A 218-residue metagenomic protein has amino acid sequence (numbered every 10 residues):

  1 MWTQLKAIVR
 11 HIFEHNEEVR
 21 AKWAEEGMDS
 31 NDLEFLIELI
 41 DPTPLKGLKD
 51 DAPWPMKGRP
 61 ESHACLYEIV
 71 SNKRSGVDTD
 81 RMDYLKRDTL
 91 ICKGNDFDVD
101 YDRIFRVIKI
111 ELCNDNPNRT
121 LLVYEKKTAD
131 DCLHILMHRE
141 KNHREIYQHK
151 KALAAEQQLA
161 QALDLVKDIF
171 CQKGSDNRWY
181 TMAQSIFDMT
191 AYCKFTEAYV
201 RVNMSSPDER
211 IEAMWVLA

Functional and structural regions predicted by a protein language model:
W2-A218: Sequence-structural signature of the catalytic-core scaffold of metal-dependent phosphohydrolases that act on
